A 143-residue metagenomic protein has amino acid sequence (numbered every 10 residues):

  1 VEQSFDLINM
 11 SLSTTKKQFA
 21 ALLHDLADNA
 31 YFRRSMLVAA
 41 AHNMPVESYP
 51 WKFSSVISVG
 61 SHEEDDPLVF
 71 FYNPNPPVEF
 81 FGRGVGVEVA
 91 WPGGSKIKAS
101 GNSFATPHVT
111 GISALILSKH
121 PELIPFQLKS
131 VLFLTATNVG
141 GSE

Functional and structural regions predicted by a protein language model:
V1-F53, N138-G141: Substrate-binding/access-modulating region of protease and related hydrolase catalytic domains
D6-N9, S118-E143: C-terminal subdomain of the subtilisin-like protease fold in secreted/lumenal serine endopeptidases
S11, A41, S61-H62, Q127-K129: Short loop/turn and capping residues at structural boundaries
T14-T15, T106, T110, T135-T137: Residue-identity detector for threonine
A20-A21, A27-A30, A39-A41, A90 (+5 more regions): A sequence-composition feature that detects small, non-aromatic residues
L26, L68, S130-V131: Residue-level signal for alpha-helical context at structural boundaries
V46-S118, E122, F126: Extracellular S/T/G-rich loop segment that most often corresponds to the catalytic His/Ser-adjacent loop
